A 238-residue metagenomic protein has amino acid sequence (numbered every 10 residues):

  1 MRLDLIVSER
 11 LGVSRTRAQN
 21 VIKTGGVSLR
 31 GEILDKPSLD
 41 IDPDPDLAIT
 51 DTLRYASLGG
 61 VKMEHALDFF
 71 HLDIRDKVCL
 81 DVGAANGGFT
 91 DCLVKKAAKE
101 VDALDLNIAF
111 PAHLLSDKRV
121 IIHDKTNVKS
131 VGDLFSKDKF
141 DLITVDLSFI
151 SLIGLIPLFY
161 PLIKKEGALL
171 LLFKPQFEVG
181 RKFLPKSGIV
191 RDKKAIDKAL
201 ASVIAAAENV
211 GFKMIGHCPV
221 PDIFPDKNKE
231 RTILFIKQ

Functional and structural regions predicted by a protein language model:
M1-P43: A basic, amphipathic helix-loop patch mediating RNA/tRNA/ribosome contacts
L58-R75: Conserved alpha-helix/loop element of class I SAM-dependent methyltransferases that forms part of the SAM/SAH-binding
R75-A85: Conserved class I S-adenosyl-L-methionine
N86-A97: Conserved SAM-binding loop of SAM-dependent methyltransferases across substrates and taxa, primarily the Class I
L104-L152: S-adenosyl-L-methionine
I153-A168: A short glycine-rich, Lys/Arg-flanked "PGG" loop and its adjoining helix->strand segment in the class I
E166-V179: Conserved beta-strand signature within the Rossmann-like core of class I S-adenosyl-L-methionine
D222-Q238: Core SAM-dependent methyltransferase catalytic element
